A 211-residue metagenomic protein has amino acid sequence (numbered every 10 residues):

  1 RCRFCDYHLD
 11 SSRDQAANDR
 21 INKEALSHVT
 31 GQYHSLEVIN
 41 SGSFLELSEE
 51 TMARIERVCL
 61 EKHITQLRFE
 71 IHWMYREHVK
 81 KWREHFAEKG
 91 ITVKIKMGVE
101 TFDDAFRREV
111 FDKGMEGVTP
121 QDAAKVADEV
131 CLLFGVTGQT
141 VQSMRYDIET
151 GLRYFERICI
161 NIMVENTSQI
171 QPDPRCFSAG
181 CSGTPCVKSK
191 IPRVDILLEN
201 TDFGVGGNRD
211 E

Functional and structural regions predicted by a protein language model:
R1-C5: Short cysteine clusters
Y7-I21, G31-E49, K62-H78, T92-V118 (+2 more regions): Core AdoMet radical
A25-G31, I55-K62, W82-T92, V118-K125 (+1 more regions): Acidic (Asp/Glu)-rich catalytic clusters
L47-E56, R76-A87, V141-M144: Distinct, well-ordered alpha-helical segments
T51-C59, T92, V141-C159, N208-E211: Short, electropositive alpha-helical surface patch
V58-K62, E116-V130, C176-V194: Alpha-helix-loop-beta-strand connector modules within alpha/beta enzyme cores
F102-D104, A123-D147, N161-S168: Conserved strand-turn element in the central/C-terminal portion of the radical SAM core barrel that lines
E149-E211: Auxiliary Fe-S-binding modules of radical SAM enzymes
